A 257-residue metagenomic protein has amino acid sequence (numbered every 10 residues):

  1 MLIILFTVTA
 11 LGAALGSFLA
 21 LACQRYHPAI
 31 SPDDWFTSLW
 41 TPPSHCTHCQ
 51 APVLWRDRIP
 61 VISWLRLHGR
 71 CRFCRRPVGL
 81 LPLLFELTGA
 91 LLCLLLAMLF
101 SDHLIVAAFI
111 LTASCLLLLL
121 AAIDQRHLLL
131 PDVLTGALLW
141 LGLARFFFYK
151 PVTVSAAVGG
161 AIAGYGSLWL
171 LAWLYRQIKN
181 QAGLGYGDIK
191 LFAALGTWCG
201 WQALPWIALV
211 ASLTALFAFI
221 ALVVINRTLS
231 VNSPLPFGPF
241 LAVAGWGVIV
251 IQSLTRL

Functional and structural regions predicted by a protein language model:
I3-F18, A22, L170-I178, A182 (+1 more regions): Alpha-helical transmembrane segments
I3-I4, P77, L81, S101-I105 (+6 more regions): Juxtamembrane/transmembrane-helix boundary motifs in multi-pass membrane proteins
A14-G16, C74, L128: Residue-level signal for inorganic ion chemistry
L19-L81: Membrane-proximal soluble regions of multi-pass membrane proteins
A22, Y26, L91, L95-L99 (+6 more regions): Structural signature of transmembrane alpha-helix termini at the membrane-water interface
I59, L130, L235-G238: Hydrophobic alpha-helix-in-membranes signature
W64-V106: Short microdomains enriched in Cys/His and/or Lys/Arg
V106-A108, T112-F219: Functional transmembrane core segments of multi-pass inner-membrane proteins
